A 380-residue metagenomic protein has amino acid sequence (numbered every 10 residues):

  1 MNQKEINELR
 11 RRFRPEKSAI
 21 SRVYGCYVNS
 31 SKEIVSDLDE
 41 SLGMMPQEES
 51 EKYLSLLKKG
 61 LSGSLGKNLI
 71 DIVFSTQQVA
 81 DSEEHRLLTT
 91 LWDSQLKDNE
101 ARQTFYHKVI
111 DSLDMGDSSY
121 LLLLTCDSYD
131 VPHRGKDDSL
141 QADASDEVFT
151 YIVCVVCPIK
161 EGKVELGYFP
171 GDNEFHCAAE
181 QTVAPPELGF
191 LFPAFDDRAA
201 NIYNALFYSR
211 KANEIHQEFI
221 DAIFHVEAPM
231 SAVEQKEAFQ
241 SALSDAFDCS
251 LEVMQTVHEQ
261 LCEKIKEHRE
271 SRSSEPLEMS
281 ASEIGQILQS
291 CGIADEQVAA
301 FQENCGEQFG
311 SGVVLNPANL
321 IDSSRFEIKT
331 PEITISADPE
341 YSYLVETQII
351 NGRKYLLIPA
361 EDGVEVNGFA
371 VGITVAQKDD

Functional and structural regions predicted by a protein language model:
Q3-N7: Soluble regions of membrane-associated proteins that transit the secretory/organelle pathway
E8-R12: Post-signal/leader-peptide non-cytosolic segments of secretory proteins
K17, S21-D322: Long, hydrophobic alpha/beta structural blocks
E275, I287-D380: C-terminal, beta-strand-rich globular interaction domains
